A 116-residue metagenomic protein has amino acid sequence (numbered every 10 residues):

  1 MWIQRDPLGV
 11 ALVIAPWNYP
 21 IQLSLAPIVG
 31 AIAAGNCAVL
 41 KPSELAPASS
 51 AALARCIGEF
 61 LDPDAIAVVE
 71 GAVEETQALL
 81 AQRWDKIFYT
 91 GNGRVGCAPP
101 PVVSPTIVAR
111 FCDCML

Functional and structural regions predicted by a protein language model:
M1-L116: Rossmann-like NAD(P) dinucleotide-binding subdomain of oxidoreductase/dehydrogenase enzymes
